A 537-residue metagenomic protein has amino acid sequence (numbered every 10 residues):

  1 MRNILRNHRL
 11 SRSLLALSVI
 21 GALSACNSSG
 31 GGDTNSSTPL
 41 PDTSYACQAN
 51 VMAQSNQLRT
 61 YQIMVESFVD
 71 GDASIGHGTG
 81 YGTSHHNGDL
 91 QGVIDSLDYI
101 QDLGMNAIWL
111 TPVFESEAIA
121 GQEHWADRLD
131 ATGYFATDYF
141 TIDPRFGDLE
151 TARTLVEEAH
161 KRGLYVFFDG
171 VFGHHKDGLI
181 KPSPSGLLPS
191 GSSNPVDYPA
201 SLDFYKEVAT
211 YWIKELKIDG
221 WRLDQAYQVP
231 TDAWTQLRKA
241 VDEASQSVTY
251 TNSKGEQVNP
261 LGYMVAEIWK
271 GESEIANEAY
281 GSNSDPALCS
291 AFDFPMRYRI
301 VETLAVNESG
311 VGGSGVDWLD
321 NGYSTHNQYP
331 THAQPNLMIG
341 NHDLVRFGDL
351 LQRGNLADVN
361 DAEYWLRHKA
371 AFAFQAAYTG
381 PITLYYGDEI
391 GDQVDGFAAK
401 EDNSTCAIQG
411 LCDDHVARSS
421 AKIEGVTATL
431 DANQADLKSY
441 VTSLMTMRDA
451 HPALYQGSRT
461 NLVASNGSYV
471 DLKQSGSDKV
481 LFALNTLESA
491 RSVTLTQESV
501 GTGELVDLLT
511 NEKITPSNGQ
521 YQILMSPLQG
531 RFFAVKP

Functional and structural regions predicted by a protein language model:
N3-L14: Bacterial N-terminal signal peptides that target proteins for export
S24-A25: C-terminal motif of bacterial Sec signal peptides marking the signal peptidase cleavage site
S28, S37-L164, G220, D224-Q225 (+1 more regions): N-terminal structural segment of carbohydrate-active enzymes
G78-L90, G133-L149, D177, L187-L202 (+5 more regions): The substrate-binding groove and active-site-proximal loops of carbohydrate-active enzymes, especially glycoside
A118-F135, F172-P195, N277-A291, G396-C412: Aromatic- and acidic-residue-enriched segments that line the glycan-binding/catalytic groove of carbohydrate-active
E207-V208, K214, D219, D224-P335 (+7 more regions): Active-site-proximal helices and loops of the catalytic beta/alpha 8
A483-L487: Asparagine-centered strand-capping/turn motif at beta-strand->loop junctions
S517-P537: C-terminal beta-strand-rich structural cap/linker in extracellular carbohydrate-active enzymes
